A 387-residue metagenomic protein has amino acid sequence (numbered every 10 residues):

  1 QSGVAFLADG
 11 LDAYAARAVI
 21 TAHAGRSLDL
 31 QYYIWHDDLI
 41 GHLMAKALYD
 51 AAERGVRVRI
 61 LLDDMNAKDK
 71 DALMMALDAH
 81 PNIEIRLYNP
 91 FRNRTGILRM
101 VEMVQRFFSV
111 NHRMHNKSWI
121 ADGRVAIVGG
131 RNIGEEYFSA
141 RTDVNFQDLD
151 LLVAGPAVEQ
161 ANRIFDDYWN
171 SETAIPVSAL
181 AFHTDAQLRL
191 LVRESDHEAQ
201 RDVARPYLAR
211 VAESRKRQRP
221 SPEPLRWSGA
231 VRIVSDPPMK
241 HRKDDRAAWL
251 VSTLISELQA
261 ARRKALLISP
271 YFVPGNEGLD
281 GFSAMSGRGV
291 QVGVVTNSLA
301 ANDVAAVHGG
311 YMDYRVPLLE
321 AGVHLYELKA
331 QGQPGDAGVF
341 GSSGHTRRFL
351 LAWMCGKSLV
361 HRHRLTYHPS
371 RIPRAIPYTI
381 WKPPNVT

Functional and structural regions predicted by a protein language model:
Q1-K117, A121-T387: Charged, low-complexity intrinsically disordered terminal segments
